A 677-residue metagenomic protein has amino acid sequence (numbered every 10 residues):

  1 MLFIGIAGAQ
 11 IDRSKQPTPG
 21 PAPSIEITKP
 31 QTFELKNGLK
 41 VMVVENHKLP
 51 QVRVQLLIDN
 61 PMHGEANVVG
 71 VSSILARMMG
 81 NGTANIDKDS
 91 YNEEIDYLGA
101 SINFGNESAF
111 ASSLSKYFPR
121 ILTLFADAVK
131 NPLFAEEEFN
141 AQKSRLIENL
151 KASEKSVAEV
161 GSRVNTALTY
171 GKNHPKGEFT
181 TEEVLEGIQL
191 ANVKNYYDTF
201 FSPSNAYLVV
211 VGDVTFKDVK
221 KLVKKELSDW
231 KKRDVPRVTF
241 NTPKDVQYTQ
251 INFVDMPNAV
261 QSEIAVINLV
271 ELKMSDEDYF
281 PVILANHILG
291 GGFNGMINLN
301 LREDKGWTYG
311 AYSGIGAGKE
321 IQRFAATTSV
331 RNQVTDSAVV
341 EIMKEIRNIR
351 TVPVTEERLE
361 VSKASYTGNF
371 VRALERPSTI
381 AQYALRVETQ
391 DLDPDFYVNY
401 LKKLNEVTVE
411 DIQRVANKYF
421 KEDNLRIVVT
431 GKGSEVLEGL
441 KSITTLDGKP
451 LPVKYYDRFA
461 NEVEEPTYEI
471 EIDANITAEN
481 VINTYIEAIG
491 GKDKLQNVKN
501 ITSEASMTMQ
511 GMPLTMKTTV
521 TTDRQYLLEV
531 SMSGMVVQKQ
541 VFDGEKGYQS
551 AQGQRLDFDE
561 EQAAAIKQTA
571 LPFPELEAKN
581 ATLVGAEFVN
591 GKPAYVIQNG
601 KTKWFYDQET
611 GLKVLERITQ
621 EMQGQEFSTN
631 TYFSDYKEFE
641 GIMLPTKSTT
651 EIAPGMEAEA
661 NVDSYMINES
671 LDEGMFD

Functional and structural regions predicted by a protein language model:
Q10-G20, Y207-L272, G431, E438-P466: An aromatic/glycine/proline-enriched structural segment found at the starts of mature extracellular/organellar domains
I11-T18, T83, N92-Y196, T242 (+5 more regions): Acidic/histidine-enriched segments that form metal/cofactor-coordinating and catalytic pocket/exosite environments
S14-Q31, A167-A206, V238-P243, L272-M274 (+2 more regions): Histidine-acidic residue clusters that define the catalytic metal-binding segment of zinc metallopeptidase domains
R53-S115, P175-F179, G291-W307, E320: M16/MPP (pitrilysin/insulinase) zinc-metallopeptidase core fold and M16-derived inactive scaffolds
G82-N85, S113-K143, K273, G292 (+2 more regions): M16/insulysin-pitrilysin zinc metalloprotease superfamily fold
V184, D473-N480, I486-E487, V541-T602 (+3 more regions): Flexible, processing/modification-adjacent segments and terminal tails in exported/periplasmic/extracellular proteins
I476-R555, N580-G585: N-terminal mature ectodomain segment of secretory-pathway/periplasmic proteins
V536, K592-D677: Gly/Pro-enriched, hydrophobic low-complexity segments that function as extracytoplasmic propeptides/linkers
